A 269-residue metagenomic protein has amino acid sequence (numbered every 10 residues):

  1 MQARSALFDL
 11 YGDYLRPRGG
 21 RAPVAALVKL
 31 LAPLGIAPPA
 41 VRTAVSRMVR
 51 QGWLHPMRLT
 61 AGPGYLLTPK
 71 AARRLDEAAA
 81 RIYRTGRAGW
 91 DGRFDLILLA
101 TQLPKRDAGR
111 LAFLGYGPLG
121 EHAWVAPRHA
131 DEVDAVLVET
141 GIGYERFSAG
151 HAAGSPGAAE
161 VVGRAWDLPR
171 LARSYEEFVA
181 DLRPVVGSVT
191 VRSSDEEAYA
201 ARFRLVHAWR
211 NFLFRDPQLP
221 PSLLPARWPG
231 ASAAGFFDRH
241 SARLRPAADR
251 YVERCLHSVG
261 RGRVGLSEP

Functional and structural regions predicted by a protein language model:
M1-D13, K70-R73: Short alpha-helical segments that sit at the start of domains
R18-L31: Short acidic, hydrophobic short linear motifs in intrinsically disordered regions
R42-S46, G62-P63, A108: Short, hydrophobic-biased segments on the C-terminal half of alpha helices that form "recognition helices"
V49-L59: A short, conserved structural fragment
L59-A80: Short, cationic-aromatic polyanion-contact patches
D91-A100: Short glycine-/aliphatic-rich beta-strand segments at the starts of folded cytosolic domains
Q102-R192: Mid-protein regulatory/catalytic core that forms ligand/cofactor-binding pockets and protein-protein interaction
V162-P269: C-terminal regulatory/effector modules of DNA-binding transcriptional regulators
